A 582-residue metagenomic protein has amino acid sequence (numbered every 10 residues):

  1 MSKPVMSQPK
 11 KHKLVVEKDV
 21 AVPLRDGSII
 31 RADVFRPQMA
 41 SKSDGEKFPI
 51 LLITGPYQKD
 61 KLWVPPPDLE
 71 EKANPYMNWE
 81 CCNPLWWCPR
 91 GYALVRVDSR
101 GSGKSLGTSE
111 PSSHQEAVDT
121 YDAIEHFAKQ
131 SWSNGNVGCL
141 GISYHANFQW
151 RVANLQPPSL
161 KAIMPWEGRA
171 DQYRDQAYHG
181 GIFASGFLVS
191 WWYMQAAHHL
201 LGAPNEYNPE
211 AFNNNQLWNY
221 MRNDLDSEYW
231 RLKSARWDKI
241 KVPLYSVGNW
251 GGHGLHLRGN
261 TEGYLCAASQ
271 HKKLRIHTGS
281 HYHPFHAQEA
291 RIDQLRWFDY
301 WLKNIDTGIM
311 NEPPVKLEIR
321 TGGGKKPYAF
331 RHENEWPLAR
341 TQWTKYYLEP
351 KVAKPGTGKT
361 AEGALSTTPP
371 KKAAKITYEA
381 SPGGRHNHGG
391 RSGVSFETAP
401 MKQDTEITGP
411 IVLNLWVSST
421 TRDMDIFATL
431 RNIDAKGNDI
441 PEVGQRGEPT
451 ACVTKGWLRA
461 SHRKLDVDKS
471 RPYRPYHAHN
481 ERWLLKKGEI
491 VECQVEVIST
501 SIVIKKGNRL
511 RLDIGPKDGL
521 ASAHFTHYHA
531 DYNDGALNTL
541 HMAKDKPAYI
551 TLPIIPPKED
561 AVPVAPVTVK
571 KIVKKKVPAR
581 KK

Functional and structural regions predicted by a protein language model:
P4, G279, H283-K576, K581-K582: C-terminal, loop-rich substrate-recognition/catalytic regions characterized by aromatic stacking residues
P4-M310, P314-K316, T321, A329: Active-site-proximal cap/loop segments of hydrolase catalytic domains
